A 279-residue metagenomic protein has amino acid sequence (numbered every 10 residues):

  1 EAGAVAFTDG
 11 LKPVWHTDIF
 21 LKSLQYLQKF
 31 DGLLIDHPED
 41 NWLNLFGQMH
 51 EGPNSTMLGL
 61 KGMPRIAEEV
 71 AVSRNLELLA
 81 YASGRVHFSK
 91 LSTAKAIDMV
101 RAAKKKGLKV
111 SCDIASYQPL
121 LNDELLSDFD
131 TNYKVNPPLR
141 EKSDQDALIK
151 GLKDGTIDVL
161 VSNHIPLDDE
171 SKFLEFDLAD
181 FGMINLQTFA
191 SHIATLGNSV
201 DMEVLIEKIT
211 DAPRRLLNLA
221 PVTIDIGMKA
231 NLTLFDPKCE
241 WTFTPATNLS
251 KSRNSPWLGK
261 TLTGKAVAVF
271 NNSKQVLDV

Functional and structural regions predicted by a protein language model:
E1-L160: Histidine/acidic residue-rich metal-binding segments in metalloenzymes
T17, N44, I97, L120 (+4 more regions): Glycine/Thr-rich phosphate-binding loops of Rossmann-like dinucleotide-binding domains
T56-S83, N132, K153-L160, I165-P237: His/Asp/Glu-enriched, well-ordered alpha-helical/loop segment that forms or immediately abuts the divalent-metal
T93, Y117, I165-L167, C239-E240 (+1 more regions): Short, glycine-/Ser/Thr-/acidic-enriched flexible segments
V100-R101, K172-F173, A246-T247: Short amphipathic alpha-helical segments
L178, K229-V279: C-terminal cap of metal-dependent C-N hydrolases
